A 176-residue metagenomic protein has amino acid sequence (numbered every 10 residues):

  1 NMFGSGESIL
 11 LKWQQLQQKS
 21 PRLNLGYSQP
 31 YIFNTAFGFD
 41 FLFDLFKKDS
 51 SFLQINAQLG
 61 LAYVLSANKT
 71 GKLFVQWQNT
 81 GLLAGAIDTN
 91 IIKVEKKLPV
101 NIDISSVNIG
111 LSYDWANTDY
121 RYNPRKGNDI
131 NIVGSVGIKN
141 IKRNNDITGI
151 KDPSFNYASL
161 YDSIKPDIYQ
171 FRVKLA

Functional and structural regions predicted by a protein language model:
N1, F74, N108, D114-A176: Extended beta-strand-rich architecture
N1-I130: Gram-negative/organellar outer-membrane beta-barrel architecture
